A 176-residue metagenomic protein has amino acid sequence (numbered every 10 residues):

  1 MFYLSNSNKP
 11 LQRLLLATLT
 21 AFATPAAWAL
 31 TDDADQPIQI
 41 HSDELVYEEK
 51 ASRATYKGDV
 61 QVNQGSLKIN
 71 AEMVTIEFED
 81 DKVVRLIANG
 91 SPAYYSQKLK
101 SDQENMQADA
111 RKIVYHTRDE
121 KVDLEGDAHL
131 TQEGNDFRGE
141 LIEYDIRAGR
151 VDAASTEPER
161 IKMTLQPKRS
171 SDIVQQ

Functional and structural regions predicted by a protein language model:
M1-Q176: Mature-chain termini and adjacent capping regions
